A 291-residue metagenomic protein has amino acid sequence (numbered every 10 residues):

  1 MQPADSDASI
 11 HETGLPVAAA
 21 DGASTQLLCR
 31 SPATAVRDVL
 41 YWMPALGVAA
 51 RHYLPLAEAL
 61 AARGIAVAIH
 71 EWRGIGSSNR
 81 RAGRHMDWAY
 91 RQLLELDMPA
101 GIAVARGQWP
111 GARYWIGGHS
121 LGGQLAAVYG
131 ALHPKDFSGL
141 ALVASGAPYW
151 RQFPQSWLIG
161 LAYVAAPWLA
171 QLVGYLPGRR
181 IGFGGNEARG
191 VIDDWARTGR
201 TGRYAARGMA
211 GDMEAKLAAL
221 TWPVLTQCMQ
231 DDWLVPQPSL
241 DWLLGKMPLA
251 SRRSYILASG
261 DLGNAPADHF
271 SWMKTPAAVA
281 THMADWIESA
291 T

Functional and structural regions predicted by a protein language model:
M1-S31: N-terminal cap/lid segment of alpha/beta-hydrolase-fold proteins
A45-V48: Active-site glycine-rich loops that stabilize anionic/oxyanionic intermediates across multiple enzyme folds
A50-H52, A57-A82: Conserved alpha/beta-hydrolase
D87-Q108: Alpha/beta-hydrolase active-site loop
G117-R203: Alpha/beta-hydrolase-fold enzymes
L220, T226-C228: Short beta-strand/loop motif that positions the catalytic acidic residue of the alpha/beta-hydrolase fold
P236-K246: Short alpha-helix in the alpha/beta-hydrolase fold that links the catalytic acid
I256-T291: Catalytic active-site module of serine/aspartate enzymes centered on a nucleophile-bearing elbow/loop
